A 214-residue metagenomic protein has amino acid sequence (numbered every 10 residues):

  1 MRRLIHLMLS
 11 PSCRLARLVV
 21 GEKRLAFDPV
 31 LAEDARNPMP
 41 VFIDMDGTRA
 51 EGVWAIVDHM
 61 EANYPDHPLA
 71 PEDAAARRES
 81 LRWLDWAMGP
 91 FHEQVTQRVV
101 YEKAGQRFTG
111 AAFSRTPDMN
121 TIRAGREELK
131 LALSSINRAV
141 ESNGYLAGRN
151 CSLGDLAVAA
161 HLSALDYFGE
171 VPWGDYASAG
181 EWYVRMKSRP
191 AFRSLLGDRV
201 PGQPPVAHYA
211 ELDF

Functional and structural regions predicted by a protein language model:
M1-R123, D213: GST-like domain detector, emphasizing the conserved glutathione-binding G-site in the N-terminal thioredoxin-like
L7, L153, R199: Short, solvent-exposed turn/loop segments enriched in Gly/Ser/Thr/Pro and often Arg
D28-V30, G148, W173, S194-L195: A local structural micro-motif
A55, S178, A191: Residue-level recognition of oxygen-bearing side chains
E72-D73, V100, S194-Q203: Short, flexible loop/turn segments with low-complexity composition
A87-S188: GST-like fold's C-terminal all-alpha helical module
R199-F214: Acidic/histidine-enriched, glycine/proline-rich intrinsically disordered or flexible terminal extensions
